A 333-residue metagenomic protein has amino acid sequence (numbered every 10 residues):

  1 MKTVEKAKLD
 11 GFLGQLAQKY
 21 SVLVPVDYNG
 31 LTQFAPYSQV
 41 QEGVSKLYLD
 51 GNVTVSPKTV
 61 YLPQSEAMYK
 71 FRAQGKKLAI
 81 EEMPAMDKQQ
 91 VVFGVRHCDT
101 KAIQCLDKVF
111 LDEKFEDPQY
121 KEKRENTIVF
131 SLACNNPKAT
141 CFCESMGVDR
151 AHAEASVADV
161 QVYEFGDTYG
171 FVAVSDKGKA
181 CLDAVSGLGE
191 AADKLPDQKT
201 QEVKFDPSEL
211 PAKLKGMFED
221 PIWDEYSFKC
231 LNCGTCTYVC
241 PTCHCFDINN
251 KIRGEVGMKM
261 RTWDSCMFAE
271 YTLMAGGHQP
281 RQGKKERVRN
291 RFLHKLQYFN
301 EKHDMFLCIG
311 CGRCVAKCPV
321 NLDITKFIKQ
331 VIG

Functional and structural regions predicted by a protein language model:
M1-K215: Iron-sulfur-associated redox domains of electron-transfer enzymes in respiratory and anaerobic energy metabolism
K19, L23, M68, N136-P137 (+5 more regions): Short secondary-structure junctions and interdomain/linker hinges
R96, G234, Y238, A316: Short alpha-helical basic/polar micro-motif
S208-F228, F246-G333: Ferredoxin-type iron-sulfur electron-transfer modules in oxidoreductases and energy-metabolism complexes
E209-K213, C230-P241: Oxyanion-binding "anion nests"
